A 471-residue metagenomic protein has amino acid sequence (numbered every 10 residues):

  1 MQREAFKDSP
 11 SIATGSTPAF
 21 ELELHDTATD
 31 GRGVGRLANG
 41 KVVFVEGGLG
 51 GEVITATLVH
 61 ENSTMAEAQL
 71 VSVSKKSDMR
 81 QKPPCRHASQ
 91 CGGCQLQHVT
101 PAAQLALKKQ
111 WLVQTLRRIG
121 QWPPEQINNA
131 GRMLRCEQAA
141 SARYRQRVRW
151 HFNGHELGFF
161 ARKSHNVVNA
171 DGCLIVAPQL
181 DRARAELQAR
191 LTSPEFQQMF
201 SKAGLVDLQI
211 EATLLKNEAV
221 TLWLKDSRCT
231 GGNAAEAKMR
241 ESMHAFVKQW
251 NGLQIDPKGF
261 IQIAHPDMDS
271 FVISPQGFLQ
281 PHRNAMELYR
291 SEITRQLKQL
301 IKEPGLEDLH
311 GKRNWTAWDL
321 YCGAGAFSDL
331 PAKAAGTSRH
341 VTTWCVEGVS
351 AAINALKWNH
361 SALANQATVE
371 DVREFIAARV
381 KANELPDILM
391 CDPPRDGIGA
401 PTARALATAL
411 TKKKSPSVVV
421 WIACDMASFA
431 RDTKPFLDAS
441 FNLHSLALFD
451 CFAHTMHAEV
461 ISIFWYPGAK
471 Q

Functional and structural regions predicted by a protein language model:
M1-H87, S164: Terminal RNA-binding accessory module
Q2-E21, T29, P194, V206 (+1 more regions): Rossmann-like S-adenosyl-L-methionine
G35, G51, C94, D425 (+1 more regions): Residue-level signal for inorganic ion chemistry
A38-N39, N62, F152-E156, R162-S164 (+2 more regions): Short acidic-glycine loop/turn motifs at beta-strand connectors
T55-T57, R149, W318: Hydrophobic beta-strand signal
V71-P83, S89-F196, F200: Extended interfacial segments that mediate partner engagement and assembly in macromolecular machines
R132-A140, L208-E211, A447-C451: Short, solvent-exposed loop/turn elements at beta->coil junctions and helix N-caps that rim active or binding pockets
M199-L214: A short glycine-rich, hydrophobically flanked beta-strand micro-motif that places a catalytic Asp/Glu for divalent metal
